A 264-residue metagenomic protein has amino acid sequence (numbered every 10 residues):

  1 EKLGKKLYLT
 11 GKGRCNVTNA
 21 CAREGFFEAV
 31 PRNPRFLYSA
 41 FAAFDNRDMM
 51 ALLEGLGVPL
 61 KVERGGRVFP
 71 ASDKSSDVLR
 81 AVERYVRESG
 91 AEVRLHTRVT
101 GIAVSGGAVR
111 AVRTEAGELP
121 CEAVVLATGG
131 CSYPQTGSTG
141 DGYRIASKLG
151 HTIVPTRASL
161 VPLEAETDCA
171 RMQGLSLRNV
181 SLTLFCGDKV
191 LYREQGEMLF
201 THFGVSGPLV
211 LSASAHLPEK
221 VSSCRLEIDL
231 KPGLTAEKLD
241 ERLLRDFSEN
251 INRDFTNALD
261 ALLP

Functional and structural regions predicted by a protein language model:
K2, A22-G25, A42, M49-G66 (+5 more regions): Residue-level recognition of phosphate/Mg2+-coordinating polar/acidic sites in nucleotide-handling active sites
K2-E92: Conserved N-terminal/central alpha/beta ligand/cofactor-binding core
S89-R94, G117-P120: Glycine-rich phosphate-binding loop signature in dinucleotide/nucleotide-binding domains
V93-T97, P155-R157: Short loop/edge segments at beta-strand edges and connector loops that shape dinucleotide/nucleotide cofactor-binding
L95-A108: A conserved short coil-to-beta-strand element within the FAD-binding core of flavoproteins
T97, E122-A123: Structural detector for helix-capping/boundary residues
A123-C169: Glycine-rich loop(s) and the adjacent beta-strand/alpha-helix scaffold that form part
T152-G187, K238: Catalytic phosphate-donor-binding core of small-molecule kinases
